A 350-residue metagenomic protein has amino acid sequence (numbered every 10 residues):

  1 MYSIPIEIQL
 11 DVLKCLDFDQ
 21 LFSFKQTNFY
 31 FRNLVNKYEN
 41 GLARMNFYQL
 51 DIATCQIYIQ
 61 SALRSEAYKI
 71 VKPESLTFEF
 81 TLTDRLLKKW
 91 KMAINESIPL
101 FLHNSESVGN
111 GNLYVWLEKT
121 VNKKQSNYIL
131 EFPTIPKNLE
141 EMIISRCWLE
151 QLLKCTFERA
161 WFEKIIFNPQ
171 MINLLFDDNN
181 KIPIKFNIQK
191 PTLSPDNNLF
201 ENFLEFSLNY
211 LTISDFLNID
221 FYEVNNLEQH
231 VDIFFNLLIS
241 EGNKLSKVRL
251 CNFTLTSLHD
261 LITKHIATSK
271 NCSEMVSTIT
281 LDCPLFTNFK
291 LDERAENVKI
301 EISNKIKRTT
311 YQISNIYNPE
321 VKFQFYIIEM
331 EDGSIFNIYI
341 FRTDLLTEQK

Functional and structural regions predicted by a protein language model:
M1-K350: Non-core capping and flanking segments associated with repeat-based/extracellular domains
